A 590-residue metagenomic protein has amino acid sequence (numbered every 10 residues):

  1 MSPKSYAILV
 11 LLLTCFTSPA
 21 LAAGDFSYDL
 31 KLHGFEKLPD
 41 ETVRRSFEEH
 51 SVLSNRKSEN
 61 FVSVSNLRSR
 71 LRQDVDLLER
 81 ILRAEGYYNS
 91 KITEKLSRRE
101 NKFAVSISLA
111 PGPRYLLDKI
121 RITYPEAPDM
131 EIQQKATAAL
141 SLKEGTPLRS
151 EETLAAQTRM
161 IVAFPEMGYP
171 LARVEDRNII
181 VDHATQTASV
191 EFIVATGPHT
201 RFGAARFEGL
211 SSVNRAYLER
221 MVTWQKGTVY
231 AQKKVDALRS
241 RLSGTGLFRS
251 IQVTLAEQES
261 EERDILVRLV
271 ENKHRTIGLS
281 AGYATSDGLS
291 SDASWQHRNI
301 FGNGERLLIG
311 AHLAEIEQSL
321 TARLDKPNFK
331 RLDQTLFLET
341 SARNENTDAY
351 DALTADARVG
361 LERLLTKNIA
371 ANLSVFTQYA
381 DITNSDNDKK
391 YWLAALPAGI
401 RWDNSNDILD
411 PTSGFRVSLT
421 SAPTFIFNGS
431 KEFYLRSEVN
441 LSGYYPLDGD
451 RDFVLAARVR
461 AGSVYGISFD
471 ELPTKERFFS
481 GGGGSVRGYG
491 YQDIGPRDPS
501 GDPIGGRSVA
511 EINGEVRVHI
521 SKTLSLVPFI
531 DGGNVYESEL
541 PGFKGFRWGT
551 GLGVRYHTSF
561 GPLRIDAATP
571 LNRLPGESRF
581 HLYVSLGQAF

Functional and structural regions predicted by a protein language model:
M1-S5: Positively charged n-region of N-terminal signal peptides that target proteins for export
A7-S18: Bacterial N-terminal signal peptides
A23-S46, S54-T285, S294, L308-N328 (+2 more regions): Periplasmic polypeptide-binding modules associated with outer-membrane biogenesis and secretion
G34, Y124-E126, K226, N344-N346 (+2 more regions): A generic structural motif
I107, F192, N534-S538, R573: Short, solvent-exposed loop/turn segments at secondary-structure junctions
Q134-K135, A231-S418, L435, V486-G488 (+5 more regions): Gram-negative/organellar outer-membrane beta-barrel architecture
G244, Y379, T383-K389, L393-T523 (+3 more regions): C-terminal outer-membrane beta-barrel translocator/porin domains of Gram-negative envelope proteins and their
K544-T558: Strand-loop-strand
